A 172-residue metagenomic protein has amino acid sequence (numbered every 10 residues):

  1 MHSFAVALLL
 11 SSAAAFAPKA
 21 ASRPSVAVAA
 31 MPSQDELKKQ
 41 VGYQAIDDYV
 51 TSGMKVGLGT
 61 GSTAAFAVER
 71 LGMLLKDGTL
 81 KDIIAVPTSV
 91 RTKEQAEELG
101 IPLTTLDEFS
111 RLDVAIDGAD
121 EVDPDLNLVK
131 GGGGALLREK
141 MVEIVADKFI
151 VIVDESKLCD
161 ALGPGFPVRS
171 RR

Functional and structural regions predicted by a protein language model:
H2-A20: N-terminal chloroplast transit peptides
F4, P24-V26, I84: Residue-level marker of intrinsically disordered, low-complexity segments enriched for small/polar residues
L8-L9, A29-V114: N-terminal glycine-/serine-/threonine-rich phosphate-binding loop
A15, P24-P32: N-terminal mitochondrial targeting presequences
A17-P18, T63, S156: Alpha-helical hydrophobic packing sites
A20-A21, G163: Generic structural signal for short, solvent-exposed loop/turn connectors between secondary structure elements
A29-Q40, R91-R172: Conserved phosphate- and dinucleotide-binding cores of soluble alpha/beta proteins, encompassing both enzyme active
